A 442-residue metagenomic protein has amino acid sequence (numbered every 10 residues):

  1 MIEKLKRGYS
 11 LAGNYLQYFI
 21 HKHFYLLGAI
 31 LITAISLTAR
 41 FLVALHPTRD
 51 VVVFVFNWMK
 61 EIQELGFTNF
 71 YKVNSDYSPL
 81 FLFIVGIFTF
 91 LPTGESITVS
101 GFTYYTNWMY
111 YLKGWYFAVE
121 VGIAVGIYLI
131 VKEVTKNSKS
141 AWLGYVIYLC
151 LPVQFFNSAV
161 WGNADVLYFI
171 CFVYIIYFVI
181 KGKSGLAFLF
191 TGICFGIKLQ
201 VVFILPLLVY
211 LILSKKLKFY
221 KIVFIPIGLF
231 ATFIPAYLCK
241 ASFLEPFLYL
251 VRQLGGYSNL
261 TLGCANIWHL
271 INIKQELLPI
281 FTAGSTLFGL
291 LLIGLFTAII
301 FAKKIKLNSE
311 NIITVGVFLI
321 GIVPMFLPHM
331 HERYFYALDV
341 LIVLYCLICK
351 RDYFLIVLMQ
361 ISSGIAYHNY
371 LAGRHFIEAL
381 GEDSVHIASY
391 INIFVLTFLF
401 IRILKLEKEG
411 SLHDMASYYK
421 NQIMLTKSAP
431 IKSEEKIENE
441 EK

Functional and structural regions predicted by a protein language model:
I2-K4, S10-L11, G28, I35 (+5 more regions): Transmembrane helical bundles and short interhelical boundary loops of multi-pass, membrane-embedded
E3, L11, F203-I227, Y237-K240 (+1 more regions): Perimembrane helix-loop-helix junctions
I20-N57, L65-T68, G114-F117, C150-P152 (+1 more regions): Transmembrane signal-anchor helices characteristic of membrane glycosylation enzymes that use polyprenol
F24-L27, S36, A124, E133 (+4 more regions): Aromatic/glycine/proline-enriched transmembrane-helix motif characteristic of membrane-embedded glycan-assembly enzymes
T106, Y110-T135, Y174, L292-A302: Transmembrane-helix motifs of polytopic, lipid-linked glycan transferases
G126-L129, L167-S184, L341-I342: Specific aromatic-rich, kink-prone transmembrane helix
G144-C150, T191, F195: Short helix- or helix-capping micro-motifs that position conserved polar/aromatic residues at function-defining sites
F156, F172-F178, G185-Y210, A231 (+1 more regions): Membrane-interface alpha helices of multi-pass inner-membrane proteins
